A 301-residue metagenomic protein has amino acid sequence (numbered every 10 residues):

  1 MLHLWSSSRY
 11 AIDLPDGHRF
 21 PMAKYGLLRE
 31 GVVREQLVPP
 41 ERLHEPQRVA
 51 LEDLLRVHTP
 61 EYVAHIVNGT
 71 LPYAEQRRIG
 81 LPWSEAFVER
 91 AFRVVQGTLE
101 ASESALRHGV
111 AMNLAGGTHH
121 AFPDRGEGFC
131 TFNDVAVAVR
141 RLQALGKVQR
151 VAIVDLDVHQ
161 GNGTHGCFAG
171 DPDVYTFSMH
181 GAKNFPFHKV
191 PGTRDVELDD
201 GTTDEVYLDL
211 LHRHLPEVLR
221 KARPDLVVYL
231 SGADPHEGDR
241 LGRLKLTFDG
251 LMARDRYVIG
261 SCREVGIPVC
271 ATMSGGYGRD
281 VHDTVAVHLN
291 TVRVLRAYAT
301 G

Functional and structural regions predicted by a protein language model:
M1-A136: Metal-dependent C-N hydrolase catalytic cores
Y73-G301: A general "terminal functional-core" signal
